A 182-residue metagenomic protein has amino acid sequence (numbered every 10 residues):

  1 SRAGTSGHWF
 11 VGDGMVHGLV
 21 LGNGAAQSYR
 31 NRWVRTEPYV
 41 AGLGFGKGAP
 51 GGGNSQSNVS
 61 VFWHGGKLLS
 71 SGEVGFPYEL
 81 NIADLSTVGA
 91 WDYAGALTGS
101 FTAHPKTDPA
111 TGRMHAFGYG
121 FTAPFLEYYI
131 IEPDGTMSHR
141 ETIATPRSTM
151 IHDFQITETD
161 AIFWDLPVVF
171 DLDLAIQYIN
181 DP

Functional and structural regions predicted by a protein language model:
S1-G51: N-terminal regions that are enriched for targeting/export leaders and immediately downstream pro/stem segments
S1-H8, L166-P182: Short, conserved, GDST-rich strand-edge loop motifs in beta-rich repeat architectures
V11, L21, W63, T107-P109 (+1 more regions): Generic beta-strand structural signal
D13-M15, F76-L80, A123-Y129, V169-Y178: Structural motif
V34-H139: Well-ordered mid-protein domain cores that form the structural environment of catalytic cofactors
A94-T98, A144-T149: Short coil/turn segments at the loop-to-beta-strand junctions that recur within blades of beta-propeller repeat folds
A103-K106, T149-D153: Conserved beta-propeller blade repeats
G118-F121, I130-E132, E141-T145, Q155-D160 (+1 more regions): Short, structured patches in soluble enzyme cores that scaffold and shape functional sites
